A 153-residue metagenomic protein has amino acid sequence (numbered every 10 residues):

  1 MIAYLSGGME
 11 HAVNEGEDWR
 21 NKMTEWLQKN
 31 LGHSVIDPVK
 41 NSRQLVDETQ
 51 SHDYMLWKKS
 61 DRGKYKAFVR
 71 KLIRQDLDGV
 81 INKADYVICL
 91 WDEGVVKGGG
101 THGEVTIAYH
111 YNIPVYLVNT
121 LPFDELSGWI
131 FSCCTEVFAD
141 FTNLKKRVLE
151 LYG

Functional and structural regions predicted by a protein language model:
M1-G153: Conserved catalytic or regulatory cores that recognize and/or transform ribose-phosphate-containing ligands
